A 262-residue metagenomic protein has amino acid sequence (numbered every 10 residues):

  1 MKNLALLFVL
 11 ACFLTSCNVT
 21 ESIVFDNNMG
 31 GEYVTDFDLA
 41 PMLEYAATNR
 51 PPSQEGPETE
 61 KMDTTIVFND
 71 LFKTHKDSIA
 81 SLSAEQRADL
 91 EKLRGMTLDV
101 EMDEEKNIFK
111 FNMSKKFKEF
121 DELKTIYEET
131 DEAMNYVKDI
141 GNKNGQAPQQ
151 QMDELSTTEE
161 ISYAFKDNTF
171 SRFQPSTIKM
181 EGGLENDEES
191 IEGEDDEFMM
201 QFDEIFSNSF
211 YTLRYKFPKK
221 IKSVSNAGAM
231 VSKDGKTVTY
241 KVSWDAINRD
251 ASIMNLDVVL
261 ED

Functional and structural regions predicted by a protein language model:
M1-A5: Positively charged n-region of N-terminal signal peptides that target proteins for export
F13-S16: C-terminal motif of bacterial Sec signal peptides marking the signal peptidase cleavage site
N18-G95: Start-of-domain marker
D77-D262: Mature, soluble, non-transmembrane domains
